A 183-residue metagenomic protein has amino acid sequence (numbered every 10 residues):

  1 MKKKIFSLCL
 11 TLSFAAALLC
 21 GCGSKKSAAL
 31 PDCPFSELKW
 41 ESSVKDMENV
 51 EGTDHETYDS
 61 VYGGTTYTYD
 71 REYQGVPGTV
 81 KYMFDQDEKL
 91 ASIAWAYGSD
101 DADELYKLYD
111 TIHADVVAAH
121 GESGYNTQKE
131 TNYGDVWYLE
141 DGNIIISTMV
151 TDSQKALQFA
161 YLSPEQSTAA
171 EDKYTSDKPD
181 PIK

Functional and structural regions predicted by a protein language model:
M1-C9: Bacterial N-terminal signal peptides that target proteins for export
L18-G21: C-terminal motif of bacterial Sec signal peptides marking the signal peptidase cleavage site
G23-T66, D87, A91, Y97-K183: Non-cytosolic coordination micro-motifs
T66-D87: Compositionally biased P/S/T/G-rich terminal and signal peptide-adjacent segments that lie outside catalytic cores
